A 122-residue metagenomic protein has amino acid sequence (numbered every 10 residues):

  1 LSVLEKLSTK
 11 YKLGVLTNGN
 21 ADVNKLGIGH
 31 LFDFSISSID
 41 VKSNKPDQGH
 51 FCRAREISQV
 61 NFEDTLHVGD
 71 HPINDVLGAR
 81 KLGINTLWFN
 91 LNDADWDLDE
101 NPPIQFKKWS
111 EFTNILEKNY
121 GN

Functional and structural regions predicted by a protein language model:
L1-E5, Y11-N122: Asp-based, Mg2+/Mn2+-dependent phosphohydrolase catalytic module
